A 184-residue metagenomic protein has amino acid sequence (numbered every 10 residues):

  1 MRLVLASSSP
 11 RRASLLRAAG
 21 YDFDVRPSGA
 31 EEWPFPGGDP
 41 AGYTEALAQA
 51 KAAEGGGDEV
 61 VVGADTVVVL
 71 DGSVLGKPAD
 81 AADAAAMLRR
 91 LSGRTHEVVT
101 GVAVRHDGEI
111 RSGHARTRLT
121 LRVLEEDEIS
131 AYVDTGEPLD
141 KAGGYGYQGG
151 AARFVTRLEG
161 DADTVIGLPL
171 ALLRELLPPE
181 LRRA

Functional and structural regions predicted by a protein language model:
M1-V4, G37-A184: Anionic-ligand binding patches
M1-Y21: N-terminal beta1-alpha1 ligand-phosphate binding loop
S8, S28, D107: Cofactor-binding loop segments of dinucleotide-utilizing enzymes, especially the Rossmann-like FAD- and NAD(P)+-binding
S14-A18, F35, G55-G57: Short loop/helix-cap segments at secondary-structure boundaries that form the rim of catalytic
G20-G37, I110-A115: Short glycine-rich, Thr/Ser-proximal phosphate-binding strand/loop in the N-terminal lobe of ATP-dependent enzymes
